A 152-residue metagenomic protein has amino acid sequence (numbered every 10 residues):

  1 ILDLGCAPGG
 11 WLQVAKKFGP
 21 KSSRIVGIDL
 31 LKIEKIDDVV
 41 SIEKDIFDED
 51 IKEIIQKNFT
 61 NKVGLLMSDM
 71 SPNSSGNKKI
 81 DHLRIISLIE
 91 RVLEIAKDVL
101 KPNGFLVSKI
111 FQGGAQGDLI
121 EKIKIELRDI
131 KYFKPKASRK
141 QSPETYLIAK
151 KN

Functional and structural regions predicted by a protein language model:
I1-A7: Conserved class I S-adenosyl-L-methionine
P8-K21: Conserved SAM-binding loop of SAM-dependent methyltransferases across substrates and taxa, primarily the Class I
K21-S22, L100-F105: Short glycine-dipeptide loop
I28-S75: S-adenosyl-L-methionine
L30, M70-S71, K109-Q112, P135-K136: Short strand-turn motif at the edge of the Rossmann-like AdoMet-binding core
S74-I85: Glycine/threonine-rich flexible loop motifs
I86-P102: A short glycine-rich, Lys/Arg-flanked "PGG" loop and its adjoining helix->strand segment in the class I
Q112-N152: Class I S-adenosyl-L-methionine
